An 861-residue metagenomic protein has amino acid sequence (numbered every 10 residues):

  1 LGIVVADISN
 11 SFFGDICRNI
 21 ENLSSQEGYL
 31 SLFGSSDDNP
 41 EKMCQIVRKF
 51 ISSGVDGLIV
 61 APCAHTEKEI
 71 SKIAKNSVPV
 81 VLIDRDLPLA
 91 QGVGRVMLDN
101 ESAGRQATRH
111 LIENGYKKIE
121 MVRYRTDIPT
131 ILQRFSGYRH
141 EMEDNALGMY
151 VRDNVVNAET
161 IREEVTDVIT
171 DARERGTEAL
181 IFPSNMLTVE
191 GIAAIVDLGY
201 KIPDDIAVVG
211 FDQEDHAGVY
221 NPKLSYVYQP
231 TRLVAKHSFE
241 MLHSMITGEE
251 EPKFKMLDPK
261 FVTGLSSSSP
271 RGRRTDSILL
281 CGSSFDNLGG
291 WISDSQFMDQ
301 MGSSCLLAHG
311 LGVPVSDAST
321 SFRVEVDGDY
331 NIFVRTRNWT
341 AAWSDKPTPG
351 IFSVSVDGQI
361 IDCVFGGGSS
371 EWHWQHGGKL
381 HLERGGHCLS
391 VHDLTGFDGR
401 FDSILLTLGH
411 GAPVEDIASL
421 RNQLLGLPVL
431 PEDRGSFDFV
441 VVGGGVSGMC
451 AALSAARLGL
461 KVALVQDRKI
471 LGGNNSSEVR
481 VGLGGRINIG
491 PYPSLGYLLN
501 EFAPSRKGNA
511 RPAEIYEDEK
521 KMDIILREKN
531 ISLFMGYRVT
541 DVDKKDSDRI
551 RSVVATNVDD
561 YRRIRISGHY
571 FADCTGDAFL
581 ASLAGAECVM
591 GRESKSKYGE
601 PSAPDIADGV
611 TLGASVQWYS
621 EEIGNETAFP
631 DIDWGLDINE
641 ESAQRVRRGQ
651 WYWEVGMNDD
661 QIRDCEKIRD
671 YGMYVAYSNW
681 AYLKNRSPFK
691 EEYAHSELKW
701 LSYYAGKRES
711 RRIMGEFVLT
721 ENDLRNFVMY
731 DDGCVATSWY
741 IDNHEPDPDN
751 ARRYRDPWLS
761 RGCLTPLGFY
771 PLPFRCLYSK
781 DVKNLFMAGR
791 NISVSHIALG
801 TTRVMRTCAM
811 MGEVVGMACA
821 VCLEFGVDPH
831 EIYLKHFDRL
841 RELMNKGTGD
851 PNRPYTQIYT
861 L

Functional and structural regions predicted by a protein language model:
L1-G57, L132-R139, M149: Amphipathic helical "hinge" segments at domain boundaries
D38, A61-A103, M186, D212-L224: Flexible loop/hinge segments that line or gate small-molecule binding clefts
V96-M121, S136, H140, I161-I169 (+2 more regions): Hydrophobic alpha-helical segments within soluble ligand-binding/sensing domains
T166-G272: Flexible loop/turn connectors
R273-E432: Extracytoplasmic
V429, D433, N474, G536 (+3 more regions): Flavin (FAD/FMN)-binding glycine-rich loop and adjacent Rossmann-like elements that form
D433-G445: Beta1/beta-strand and adjacent pyrophosphate-binding region of the FAD-binding site in flavoprotein oxidoreductases
S454, L460-K461, Q466-D543, V589 (+1 more regions): Conserved N-terminal/central alpha/beta ligand/cofactor-binding core
